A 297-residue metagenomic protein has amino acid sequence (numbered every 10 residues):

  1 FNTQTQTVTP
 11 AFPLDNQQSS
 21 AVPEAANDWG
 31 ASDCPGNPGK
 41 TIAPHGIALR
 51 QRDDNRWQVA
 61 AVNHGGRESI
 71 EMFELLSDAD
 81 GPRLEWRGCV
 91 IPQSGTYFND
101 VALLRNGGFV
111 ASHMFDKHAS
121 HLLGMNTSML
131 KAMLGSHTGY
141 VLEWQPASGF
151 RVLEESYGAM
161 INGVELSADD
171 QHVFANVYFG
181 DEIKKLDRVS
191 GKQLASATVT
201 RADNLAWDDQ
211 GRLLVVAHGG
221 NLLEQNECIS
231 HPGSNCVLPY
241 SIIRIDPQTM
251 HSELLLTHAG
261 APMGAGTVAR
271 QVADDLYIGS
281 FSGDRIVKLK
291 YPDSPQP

Functional and structural regions predicted by a protein language model:
F1-A21: Beta-propeller domains
N2-Q6, L75-A79, W144-S148, D187-G191 (+2 more regions): Short loop/turn segments that connect beta-strands within beta-propeller blades
Q17-Q51, W86, I91-G108, G135-V141 (+3 more regions): Beta-rich, blade/repeat-based domains predominating in secreted/periplasmic proteins but also intracellular
Q58-A60, G108-V110, H172-A175, R212-V215 (+1 more regions): Conserved beta-propeller blade signature
A61-V62, A111-G135, V216-V237: Short, conserved, GDST-rich strand-edge loop motifs in beta-rich repeat architectures
G65, L76, F115-D116, F179 (+3 more regions): Residue-level signature of beta-propeller blades and closely related beta-rich strand-turn architectures in secreted
V199-L254: Loop/turn-rich, solvent-exposed surfaces of beta-rich toroidal or solenoidal domains
A265-P297: Blade-level signature of beta-propeller repeat domains, shared across WD40, Kelch, NHL, RCC1 and BNR/Asp-box propellers
